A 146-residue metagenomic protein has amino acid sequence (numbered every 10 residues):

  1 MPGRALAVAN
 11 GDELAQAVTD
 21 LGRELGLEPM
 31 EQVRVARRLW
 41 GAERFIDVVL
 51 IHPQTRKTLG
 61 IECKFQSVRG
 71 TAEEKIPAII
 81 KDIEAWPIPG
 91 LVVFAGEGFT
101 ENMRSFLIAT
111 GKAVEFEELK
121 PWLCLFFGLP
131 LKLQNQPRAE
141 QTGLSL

Functional and structural regions predicted by a protein language model:
M1-R37: Acidic-basic catalytic patches of nuclease active cores, encompassing PD-(D/E)XK and other metal-cofactor nuclease
A15-Q16, E43, I76-I80: Short amphipathic alpha-helical segment that frequently serves as the phosphate-/nucleotide-binding helix
V18-G26, I83-W86, L107, P130: Hydrophobic, Leu/Ile/Phe/Ala-enriched alpha-helical segments that form helix-helix packing faces
L27-T55, G70: Active-site metal-binding core of divalent-cation-utilizing nuclease and nuclease-like domains
P29, G90, A113-V114: Hydrophobic beta-strand scaffold residues
T55-I80, F126-L146: Electropositive, surface-exposed helix/loop patches at the edges of structured domains that serve as adaptable
T58-L59, K64-T110: Catalytic cores of nucleic-acid endonucleases
F94-L146: Domain-level recognition of nuclease-like catalytic cores that cleave nucleotide substrates
